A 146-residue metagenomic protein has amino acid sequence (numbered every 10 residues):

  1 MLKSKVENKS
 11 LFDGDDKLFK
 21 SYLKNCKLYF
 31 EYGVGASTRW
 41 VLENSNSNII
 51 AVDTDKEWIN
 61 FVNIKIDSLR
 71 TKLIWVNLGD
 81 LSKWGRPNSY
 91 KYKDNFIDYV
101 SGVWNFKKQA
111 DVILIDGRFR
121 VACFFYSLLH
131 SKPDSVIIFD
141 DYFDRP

Functional and structural regions predicted by a protein language model:
M1-S10: Membrane-proximal basic amphipathic "stem/tether" segments
E7, C26-Y29, I115: Conserved aromatic-histidine-acidic binding/catalytic patches
D13-F19, A36-T38, I97-V103, C123-Y126: A generic local structural motif
D13-W84: SAM cofactor-binding core of SAM-dependent methyltransferases, primarily the Rossmann-like beta-alpha-beta module
Y29-Y32, Y92, F96-Y99, Y142: Aromatic side chains
D55-E57, V76, D98-V100, I137-D140: Glycine-rich loops and low-complexity Gly/Arg-rich segments that provide flexible linkers or classic glycine-based
L81-F106: Surface-exposed interaction regions that form or flank ligand-binding interfaces
V103-P146: C-terminal substrate-binding/active-site "lid" region of AdoMet-derived donor-dependent transferases
